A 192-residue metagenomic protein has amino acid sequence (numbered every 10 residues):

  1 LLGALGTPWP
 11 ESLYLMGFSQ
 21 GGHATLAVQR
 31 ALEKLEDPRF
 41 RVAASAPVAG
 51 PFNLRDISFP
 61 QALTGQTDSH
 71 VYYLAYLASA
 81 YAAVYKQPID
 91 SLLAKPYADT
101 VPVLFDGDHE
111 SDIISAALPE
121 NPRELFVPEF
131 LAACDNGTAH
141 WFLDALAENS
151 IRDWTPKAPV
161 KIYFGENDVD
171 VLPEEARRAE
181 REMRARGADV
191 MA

Functional and structural regions predicted by a protein language model:
L2-D68: Primarily recognizes the serine-hydrolase "nucleophile elbow" in alpha/beta-hydrolase and SGNH/GDSL folds
L13, V160, V190-M191: Hydrophobic anchor at the start of a short beta-strand that flanks the dinucleotide cofactor-binding loop
T25, A176-E180: Short, highly selective alpha-helical patches that border small-molecule cofactor pockets in redox/cofactor-processing
V48-D153: Accessory cap/linker subdomain of secreted extracellular hydrolases
R152-P156, R186-G187: A structural signal for short secondary-structure junctions
T155, V169-R177: Conserved alpha/beta-hydrolase "acid-adjacent" motif
P156, K161-D168: Short beta-strand/loop motif that positions the catalytic acidic residue of the alpha/beta-hydrolase fold
R181-A192: Catalytic histidine neighborhood in serine/cysteine hydrolases with alpha/beta-hydrolase-type architecture
